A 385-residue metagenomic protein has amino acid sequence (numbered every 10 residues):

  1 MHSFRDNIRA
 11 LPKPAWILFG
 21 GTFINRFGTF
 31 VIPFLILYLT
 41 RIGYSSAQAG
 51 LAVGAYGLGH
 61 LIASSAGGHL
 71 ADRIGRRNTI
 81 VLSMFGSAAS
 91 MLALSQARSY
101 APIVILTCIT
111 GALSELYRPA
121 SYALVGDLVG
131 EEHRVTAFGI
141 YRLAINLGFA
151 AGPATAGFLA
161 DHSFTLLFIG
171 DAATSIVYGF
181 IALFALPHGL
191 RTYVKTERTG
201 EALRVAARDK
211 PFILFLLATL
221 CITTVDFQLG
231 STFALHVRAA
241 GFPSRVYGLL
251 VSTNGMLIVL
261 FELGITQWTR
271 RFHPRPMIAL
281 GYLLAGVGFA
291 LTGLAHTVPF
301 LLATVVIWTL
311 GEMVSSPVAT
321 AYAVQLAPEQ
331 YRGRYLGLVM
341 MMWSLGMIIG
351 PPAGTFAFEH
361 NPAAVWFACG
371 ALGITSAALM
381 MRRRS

Functional and structural regions predicted by a protein language model:
M1-P12, P187-L217: Juxtamembrane intracellular "pre-TM" segments in multi-pass secondary transporters
I8-G57, I213-A218, I222-L250: Helix-loop boundary and gating motifs at the non-cytosolic
F30, G57-S65, F149-A150, G255-V259 (+2 more regions): Residue-level signature of mid-helix packing/kink "hotspots" within the transmembrane helices of 12-pass Major
A63-G75, F261-P274, F358: Helix-to-loop junctions at the C-terminal end of transmembrane segments in multipass secondary transporters
N78-L92, P276-A290: Structural signature of the two symmetry-related core transmembrane helices
S95-L106, G293-T304: Helix-loop junctions at membrane interfaces in 12-TM secondary transporters
T107-I145: Cytoplasmic helix-loop-helix junction between adjacent transmembrane helices in 12-TM secondary transporters
D127, A182-T196, R382-S385: Helix-loop junctions on the cytosolic side of multi-pass membrane transporters, especially the intracellular loop
